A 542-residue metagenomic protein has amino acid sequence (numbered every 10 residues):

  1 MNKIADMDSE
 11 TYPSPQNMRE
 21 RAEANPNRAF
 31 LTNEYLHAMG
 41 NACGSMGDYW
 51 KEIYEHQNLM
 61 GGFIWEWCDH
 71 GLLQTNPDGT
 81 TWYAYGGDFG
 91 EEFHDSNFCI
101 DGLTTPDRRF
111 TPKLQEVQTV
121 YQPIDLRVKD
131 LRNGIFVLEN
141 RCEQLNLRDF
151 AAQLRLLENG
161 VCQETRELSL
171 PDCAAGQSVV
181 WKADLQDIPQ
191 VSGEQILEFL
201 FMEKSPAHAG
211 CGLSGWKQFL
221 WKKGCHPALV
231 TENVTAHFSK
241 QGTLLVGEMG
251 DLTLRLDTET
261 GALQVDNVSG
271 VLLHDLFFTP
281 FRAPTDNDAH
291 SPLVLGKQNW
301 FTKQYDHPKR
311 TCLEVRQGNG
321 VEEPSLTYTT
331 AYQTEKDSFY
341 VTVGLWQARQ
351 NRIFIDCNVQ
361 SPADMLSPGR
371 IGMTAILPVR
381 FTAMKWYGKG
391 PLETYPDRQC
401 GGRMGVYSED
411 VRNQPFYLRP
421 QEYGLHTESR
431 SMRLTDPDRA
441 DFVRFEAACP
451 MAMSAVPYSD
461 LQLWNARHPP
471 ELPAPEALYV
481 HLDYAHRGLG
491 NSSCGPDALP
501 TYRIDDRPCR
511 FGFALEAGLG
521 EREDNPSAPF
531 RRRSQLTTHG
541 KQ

Functional and structural regions predicted by a protein language model:
M1-V137, C142-R148, Q153, E158-V161: Extended substrate-binding grooves/exosites of carbohydrate-active enzymes
Q16-N17, A38-G40, D69-Q74, L145 (+8 more regions): Flexible loop/turn segments at secondary-structure boundaries
E66, L156-E158, E203, L377 (+1 more regions): Residue-level signal for short segments within beta-strands and strand-turn junctions of well-structured beta-sheet
E92-D95, T105-R108, P112-Q115, Q122-I124 (+2 more regions): Extracellular/periplasmic ectodomains of large secreted or surface enzymes and adhesion receptors
I135-S169, S178-A183, S192-K204: Beta-strand-rich binding/interaction modules
S169-S178, Y502-D505: Short proline/glycine- and polar residue-rich coil/turn motifs
Q186-S192, K223-Q542: Beta-strand/loop-rich accessory regions of lumenal/periplasmic or secreted enzymes, predominantly carbohydrate-active
D187-L229: Terminal connector regions
